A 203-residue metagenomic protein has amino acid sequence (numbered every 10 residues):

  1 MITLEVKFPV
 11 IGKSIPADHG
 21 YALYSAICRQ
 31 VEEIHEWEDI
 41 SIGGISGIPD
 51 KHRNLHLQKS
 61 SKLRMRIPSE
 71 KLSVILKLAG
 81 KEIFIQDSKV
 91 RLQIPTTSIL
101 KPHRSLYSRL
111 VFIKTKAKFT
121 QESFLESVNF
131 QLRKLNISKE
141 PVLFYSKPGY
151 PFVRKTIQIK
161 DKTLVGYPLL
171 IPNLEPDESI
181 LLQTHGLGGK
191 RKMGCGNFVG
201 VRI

Functional and structural regions predicted by a protein language model:
M1-I203: RNA-interacting cores
